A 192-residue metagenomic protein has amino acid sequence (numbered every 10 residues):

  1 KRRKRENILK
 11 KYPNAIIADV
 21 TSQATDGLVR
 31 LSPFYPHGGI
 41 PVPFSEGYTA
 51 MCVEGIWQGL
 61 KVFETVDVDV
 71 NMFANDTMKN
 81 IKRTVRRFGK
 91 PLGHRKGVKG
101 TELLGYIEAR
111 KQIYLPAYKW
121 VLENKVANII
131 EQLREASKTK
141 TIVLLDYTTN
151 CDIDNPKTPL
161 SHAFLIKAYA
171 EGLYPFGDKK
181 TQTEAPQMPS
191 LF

Functional and structural regions predicted by a protein language model:
K1-F192: Charged, low-complexity intrinsically disordered segments
